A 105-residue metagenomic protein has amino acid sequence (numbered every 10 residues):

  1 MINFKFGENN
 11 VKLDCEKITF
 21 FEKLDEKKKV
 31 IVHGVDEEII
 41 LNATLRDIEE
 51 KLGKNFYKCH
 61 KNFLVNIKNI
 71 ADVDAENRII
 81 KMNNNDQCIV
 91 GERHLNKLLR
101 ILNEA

Functional and structural regions predicted by a protein language model:
M1-N3, N96, I101-A105: Inter-domain helical "communication" segments and dimerization helices that couple sensory or membrane-embedded modules
M1-N83: Conserved binding/recognition cores within well-folded domains
V35, V65, Q87-V90, L102: Flexible domain-boundary/linker segments
R46-E49, L95, L99: Generic solvent-exposed, charged/amphipathic alpha-helical segments that serve as macromolecular interface scaffolds
N77-L98: C-terminal structural segments of small proteins and small subunits
